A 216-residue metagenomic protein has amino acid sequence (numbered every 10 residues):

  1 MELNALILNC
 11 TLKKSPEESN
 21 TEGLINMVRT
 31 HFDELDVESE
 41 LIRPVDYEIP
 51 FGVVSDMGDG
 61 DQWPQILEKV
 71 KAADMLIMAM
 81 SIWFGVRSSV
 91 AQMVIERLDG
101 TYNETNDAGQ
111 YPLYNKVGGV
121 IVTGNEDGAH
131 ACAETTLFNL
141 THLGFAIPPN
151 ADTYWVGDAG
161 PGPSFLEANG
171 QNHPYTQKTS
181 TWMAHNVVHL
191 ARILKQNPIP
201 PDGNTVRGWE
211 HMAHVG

Functional and structural regions predicted by a protein language model:
M1-A108, G170, P174-G216: N-terminal beta1-alpha1-beta2 submodule of the flavodoxin-like/Rossmannoid cofactor-binding fold
S19, D107-G160, Y175-K178: Short, glycine-/small-residue-rich phosphate/pyrophosphate-handling segment
D33-E34, G58-D59, Q110, L137-F138 (+2 more regions): Short, charged/polar low-complexity linear motifs in solvent-exposed/disordered segments
D158-G170: Short helix/strand-capping connector loops at secondary-structure junctions
